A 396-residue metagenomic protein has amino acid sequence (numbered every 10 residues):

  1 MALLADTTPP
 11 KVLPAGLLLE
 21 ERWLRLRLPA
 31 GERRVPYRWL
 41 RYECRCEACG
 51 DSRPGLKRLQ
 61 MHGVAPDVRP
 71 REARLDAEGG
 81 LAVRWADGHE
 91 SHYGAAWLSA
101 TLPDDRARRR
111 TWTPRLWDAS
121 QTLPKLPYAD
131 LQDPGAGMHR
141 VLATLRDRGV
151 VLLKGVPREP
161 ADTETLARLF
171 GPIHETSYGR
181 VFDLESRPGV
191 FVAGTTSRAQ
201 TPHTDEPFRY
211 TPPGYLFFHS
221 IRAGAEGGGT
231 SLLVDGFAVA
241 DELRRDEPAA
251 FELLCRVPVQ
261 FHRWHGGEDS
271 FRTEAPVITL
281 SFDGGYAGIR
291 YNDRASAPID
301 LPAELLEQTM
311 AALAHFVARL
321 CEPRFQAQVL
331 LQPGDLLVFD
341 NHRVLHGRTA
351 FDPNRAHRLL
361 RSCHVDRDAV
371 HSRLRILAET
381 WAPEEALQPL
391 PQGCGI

Functional and structural regions predicted by a protein language model:
M1-P134, M138: Motif-centric detector for short Cys/His coordination patterns
L4, T111-R140, T144-V150, G155-V156 (+1 more regions): Active-site environment of non-heme Fe oxygenases that use a 2-His-1-carboxylate facial triad
